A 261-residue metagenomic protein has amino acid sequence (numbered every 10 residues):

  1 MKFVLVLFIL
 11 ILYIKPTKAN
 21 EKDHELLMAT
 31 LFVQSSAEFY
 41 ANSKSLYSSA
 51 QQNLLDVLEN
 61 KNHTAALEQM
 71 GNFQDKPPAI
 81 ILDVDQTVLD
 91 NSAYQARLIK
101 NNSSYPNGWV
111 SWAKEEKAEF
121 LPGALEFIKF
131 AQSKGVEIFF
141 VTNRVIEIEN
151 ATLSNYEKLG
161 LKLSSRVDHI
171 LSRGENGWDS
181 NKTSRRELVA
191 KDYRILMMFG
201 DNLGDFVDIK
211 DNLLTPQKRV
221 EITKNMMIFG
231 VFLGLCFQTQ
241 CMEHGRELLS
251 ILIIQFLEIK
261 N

Functional and structural regions predicted by a protein language model:
V4-L12: Sec-dependent N-terminal signal peptides
P16-L82, I251-N261: Non-catalytic pre-domain segments flanking phosphatase-related domains
F32-A41, V110-K117, F139-V145, G174-E175: Second-shell loop/turn segments in exported
S48, E149-N261: C-terminal cap/substrate-recognition subdomain and adjoining C-terminal extension of metal-dependent phosphatase-like
L58-M70, I138-N143, S165-D168: Surface-exposed patches in mature extracellular/periplasmic domains of secreted proteins
P77, V88-E119, S133: Active-site neighborhood of HAD-like aspartate-dependent phosphohydrolases
A79-D83, L89, E137-T142, H169-S172 (+2 more regions): Structural recognition of the beta-strand scaffold that forms the well-ordered cores of secreted hydrolase catalytic
Q86, A124-E157, D201-L203: Substrate-recognition element of Asp-dependent hydrolases with the DxDx(T/V) motif
